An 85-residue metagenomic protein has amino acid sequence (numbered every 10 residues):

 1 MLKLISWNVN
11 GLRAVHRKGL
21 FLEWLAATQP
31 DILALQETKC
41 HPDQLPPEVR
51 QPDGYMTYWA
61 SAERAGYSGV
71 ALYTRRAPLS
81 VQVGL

Functional and structural regions predicted by a protein language model:
M1-I5: Extreme N-terminal starter segment of soluble prokaryotic enzymes
N8, L25-D43: Active-site beta-strand/loop signature of hydrolases that rely on acidic residues for catalysis
V9, A14, G69-L72: Short, flexible micro-motifs
L12-R13, R17, T38-C40, R64: Short beta->alpha connector loops
R13-A27: Short, acidic/polar
R17-K18, L45-E48: Short amphipathic alpha-helical segments
K39, P47-L85: Structured beta-strand-rich core segments of catalytic domains in phosphoester-bond hydrolases
